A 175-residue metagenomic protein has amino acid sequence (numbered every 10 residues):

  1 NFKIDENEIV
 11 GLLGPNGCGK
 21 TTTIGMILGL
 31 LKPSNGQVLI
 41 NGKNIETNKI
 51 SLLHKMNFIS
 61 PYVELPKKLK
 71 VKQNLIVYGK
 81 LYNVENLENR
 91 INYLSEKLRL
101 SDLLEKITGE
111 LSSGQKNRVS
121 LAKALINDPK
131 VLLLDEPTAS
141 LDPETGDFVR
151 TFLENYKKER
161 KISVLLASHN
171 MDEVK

Functional and structural regions predicted by a protein language model:
G36-T47, L52: Conserved ABC transporter NBD signature motif
I76, K80-L103: Conserved ABC ATPase "signature" region
I107-L111: Conserved ABC ATPase signature
D128: Conserved catalytic motifs of ABC-family nucleotide-binding domains
L132-D135: Catalytic Walker B motif of ABC-type/P-loop ATPase nucleotide-binding domains
P143-T145: Helix N-cap at the start of a conserved alpha-helix in ABC-type nucleotide-binding domains
D147-E159: Helical segment within the ABC ATPase nucleotide-binding domain
